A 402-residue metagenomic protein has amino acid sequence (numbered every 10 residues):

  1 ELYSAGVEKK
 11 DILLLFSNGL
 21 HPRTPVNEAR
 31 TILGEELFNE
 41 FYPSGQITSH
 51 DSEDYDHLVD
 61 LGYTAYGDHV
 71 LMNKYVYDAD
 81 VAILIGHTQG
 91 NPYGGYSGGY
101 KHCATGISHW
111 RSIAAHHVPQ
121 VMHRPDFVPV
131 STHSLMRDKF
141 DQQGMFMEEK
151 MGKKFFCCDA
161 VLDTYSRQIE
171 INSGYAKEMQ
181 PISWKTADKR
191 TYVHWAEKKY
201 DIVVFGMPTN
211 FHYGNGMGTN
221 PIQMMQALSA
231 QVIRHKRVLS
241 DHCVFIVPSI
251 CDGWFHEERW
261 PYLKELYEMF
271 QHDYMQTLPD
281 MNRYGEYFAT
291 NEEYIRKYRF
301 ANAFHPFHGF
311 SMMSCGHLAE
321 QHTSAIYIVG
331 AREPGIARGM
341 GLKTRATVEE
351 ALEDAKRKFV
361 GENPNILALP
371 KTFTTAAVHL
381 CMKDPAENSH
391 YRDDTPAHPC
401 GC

Functional and structural regions predicted by a protein language model:
E1-E35: Membrane helical hairpin/interfacial module
R23-Y96: An acidic, phosphate/nucleotide-engaging active-site surface
I83-I85, D201-G206, I246, L367-A368: Structural motif
H87-G90, S97-D141, E149, K153-F156: Mobile "lid/hinge" segments at catalytic clefts and subdomain interfaces of large enzymes
P92-A114, T219-Q231, L266-F270: A short, gly/pro- and small-residue-rich
V128-G214: Membrane-embedded hairpin module used as a gating/binding unit in multi-pass transport and secretion proteins
I222-Y327: C-terminal catalytic subdomain
M312-C402: Extended hydrophobic packing segments that form well-structured cores
